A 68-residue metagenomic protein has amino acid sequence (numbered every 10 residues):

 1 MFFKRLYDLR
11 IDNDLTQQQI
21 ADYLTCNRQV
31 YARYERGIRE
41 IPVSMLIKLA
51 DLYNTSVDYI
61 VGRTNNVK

Functional and structural regions predicted by a protein language model:
K4-Y23: Short basic helix-loop element that most often maps to the first helix and adjoining turn of HTH DNA-binding modules
R5, T16, P42-M45, S56: Residues that mark the N-terminal boundary/hinge immediately upstream of a DNA-recognition element
L6, I20-A21, Y31-Y34, I60: Conserved hydrophobic/aromatic packing and binding residues within compact polymer-binding modules
D8, D12, V61-K68: Short, charged recognition helix plus adjacent turn of helix-turn-helix-like nucleic-acid-binding domains
T25, S44-Y59: DNA major-groove recognition helix of helix-turn-helix/homeodomain DNA-binding modules
T25-E40: Recognition helix of helix-turn-helix/homeodomain-like DNA-binding domains that insert into the DNA major groove
E35, Y53, V61-T64: DNA major-groove recognition helix of helix-turn-helix
I38-K48, V67: Short, basic-rich loop-to-helix N-cap that marks the start of a DNA-contacting helix
